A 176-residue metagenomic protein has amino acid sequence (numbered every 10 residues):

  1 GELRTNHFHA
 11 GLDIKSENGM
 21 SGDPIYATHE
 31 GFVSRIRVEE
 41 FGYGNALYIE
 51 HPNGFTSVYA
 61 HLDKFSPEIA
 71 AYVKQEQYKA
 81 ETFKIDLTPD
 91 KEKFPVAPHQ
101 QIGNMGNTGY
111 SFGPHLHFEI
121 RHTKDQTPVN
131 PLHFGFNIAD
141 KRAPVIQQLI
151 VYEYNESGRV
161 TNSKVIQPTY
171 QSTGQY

Functional and structural regions predicted by a protein language model:
G1-A46, E50, K84, D90-E92 (+4 more regions): Surface-exposed, glycine-biased beta-strand/turn segments
F32-S34, A60-D63: Conserved positions in beta-strands of structured domains
R37, D63-S66, K124: A generic structural motif
I49-S57: OB-fold (S1/OB) nucleic-acid-binding surfaces
S66-K74, E81-V96: Acidic, glycine-anchored pre-beta loop/turn
Q101: Glycine-rich acetyl-CoA-binding "A-motif" of GNAT/NAT acetyltransferases
G113-I120: Histidine-centered catalytic micro-motifs
